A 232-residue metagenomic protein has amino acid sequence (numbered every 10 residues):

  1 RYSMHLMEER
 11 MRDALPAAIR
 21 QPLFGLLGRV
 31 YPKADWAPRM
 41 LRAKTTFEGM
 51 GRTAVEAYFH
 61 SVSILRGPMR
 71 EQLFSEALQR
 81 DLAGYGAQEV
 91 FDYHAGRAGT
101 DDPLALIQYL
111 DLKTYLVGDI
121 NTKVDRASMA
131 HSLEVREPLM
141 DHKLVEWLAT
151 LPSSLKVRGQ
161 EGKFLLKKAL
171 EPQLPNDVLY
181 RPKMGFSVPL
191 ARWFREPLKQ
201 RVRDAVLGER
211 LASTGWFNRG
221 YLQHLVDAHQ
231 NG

Functional and structural regions predicted by a protein language model:
R1-F24: A mobile, often basic/glycine-rich helix-loop segment that functions as the active-site lid/recognition loop
G25-K33: Primarily interfacial, aromatic-capped hydrophobic alpha-helices that serve as membrane anchors
D35-G232: Adenosyl-5′-phosphate
